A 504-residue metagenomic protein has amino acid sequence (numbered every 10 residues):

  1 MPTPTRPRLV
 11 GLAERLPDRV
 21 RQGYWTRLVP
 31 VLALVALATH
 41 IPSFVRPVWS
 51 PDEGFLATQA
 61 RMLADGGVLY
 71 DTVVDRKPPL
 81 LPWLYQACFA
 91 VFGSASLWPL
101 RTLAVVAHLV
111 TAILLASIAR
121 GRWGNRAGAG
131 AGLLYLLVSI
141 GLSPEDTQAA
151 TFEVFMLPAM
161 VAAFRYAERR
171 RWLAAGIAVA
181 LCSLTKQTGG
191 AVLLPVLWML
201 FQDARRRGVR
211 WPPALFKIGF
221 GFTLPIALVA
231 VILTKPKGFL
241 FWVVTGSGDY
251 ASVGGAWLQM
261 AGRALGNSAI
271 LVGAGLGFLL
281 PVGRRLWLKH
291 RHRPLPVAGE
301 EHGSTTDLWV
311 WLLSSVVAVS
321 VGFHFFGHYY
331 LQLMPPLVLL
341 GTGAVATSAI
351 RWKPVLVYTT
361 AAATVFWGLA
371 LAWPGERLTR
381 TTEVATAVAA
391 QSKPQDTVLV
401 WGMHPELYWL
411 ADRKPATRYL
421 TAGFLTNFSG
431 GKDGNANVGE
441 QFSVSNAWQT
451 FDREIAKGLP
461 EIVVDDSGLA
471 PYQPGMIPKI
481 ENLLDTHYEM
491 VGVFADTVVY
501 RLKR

Functional and structural regions predicted by a protein language model:
L12-R15, V192-T223, P281-R293, L339: Perimembrane helix-loop-helix junctions
P30, G219-T223, V345-L369: Signature aromatic-anchored transmembrane alpha helix within multi-pass, membrane-resident enzymes that catalyze glycan
T39, A214-A251, I270: Membrane-lumen/periplasm interface segments of specific transmembrane helices in polyprenyl phosphate-linked
T102-R122, G130, A162: Transmembrane-helix motifs of polytopic, lipid-linked glycan transferases
R126, F155, M160-A174, F201-G208 (+3 more regions): Membrane-interface transmembrane helices that cradle and orient dolichyl/undecaprenyl
M160-A162, W172-Q187, V192-M199, F220-L224 (+1 more regions): Membrane-interface alpha helices of multi-pass inner-membrane proteins
A191-V192, V316-W352: Hydrophobic/aromatic-rich transmembrane helices and adjacent perimembrane loops
L378, T382, T386-Q441, F451-P474: Short periplasmic/luminal acceptor-recognition loop of GT-C membrane glycosyltransferases, typified by
